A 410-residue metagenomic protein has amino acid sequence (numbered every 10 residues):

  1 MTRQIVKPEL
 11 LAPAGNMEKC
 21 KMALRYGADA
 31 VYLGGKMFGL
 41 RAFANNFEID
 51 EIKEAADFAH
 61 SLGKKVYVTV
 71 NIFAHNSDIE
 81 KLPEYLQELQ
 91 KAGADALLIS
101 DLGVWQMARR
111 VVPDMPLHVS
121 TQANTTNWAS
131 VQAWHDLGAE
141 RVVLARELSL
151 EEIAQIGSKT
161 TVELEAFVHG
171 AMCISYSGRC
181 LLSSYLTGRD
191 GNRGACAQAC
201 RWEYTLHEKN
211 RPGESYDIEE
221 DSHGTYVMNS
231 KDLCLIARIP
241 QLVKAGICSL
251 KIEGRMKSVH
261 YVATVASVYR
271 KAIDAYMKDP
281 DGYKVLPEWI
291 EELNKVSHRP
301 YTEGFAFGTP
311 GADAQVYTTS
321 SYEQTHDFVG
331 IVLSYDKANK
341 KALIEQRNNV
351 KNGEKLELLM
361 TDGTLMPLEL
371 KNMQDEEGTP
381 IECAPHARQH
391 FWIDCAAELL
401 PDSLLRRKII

Functional and structural regions predicted by a protein language model:
M1-Y26, A30-M37, A55, L62-I72 (+5 more regions): Surface-exposed amphipathic alpha-helical tracts and adjacent flexible/coil segments at the periphery of soluble enzymes
R41-F58: Glycine-rich, positively charged N-terminal anion/phosphate-binding segment
V68-T69, I99, V119-T121: Short beta-strand elements of ligand-binding domains
I79-E80, D114-W128: Gly/Gly-Pro- and Ser/Thr-rich, intrinsically disordered tail segments characteristic of DNA damage-repair and tolerance
G103-V104: Alpha-helix capping/helix-boundary segments
R109: Short glycine-biased active-site loop of nucleotidyltransferases that positions the nucleotide triphosphate and helps
